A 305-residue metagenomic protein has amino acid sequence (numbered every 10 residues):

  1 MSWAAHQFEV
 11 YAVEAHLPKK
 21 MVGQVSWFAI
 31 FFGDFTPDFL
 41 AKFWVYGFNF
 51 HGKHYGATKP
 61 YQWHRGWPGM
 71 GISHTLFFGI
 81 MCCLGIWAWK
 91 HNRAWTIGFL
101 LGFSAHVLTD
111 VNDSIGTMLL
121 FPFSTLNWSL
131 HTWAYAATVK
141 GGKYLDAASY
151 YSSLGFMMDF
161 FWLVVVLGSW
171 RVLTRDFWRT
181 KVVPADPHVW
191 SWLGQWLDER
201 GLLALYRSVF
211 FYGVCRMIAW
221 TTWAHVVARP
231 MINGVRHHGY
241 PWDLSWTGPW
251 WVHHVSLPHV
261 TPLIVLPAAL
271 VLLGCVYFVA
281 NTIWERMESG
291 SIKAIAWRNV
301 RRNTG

Functional and structural regions predicted by a protein language model:
M1-G305: N-terminal membrane-targeting hydrophobic helices
